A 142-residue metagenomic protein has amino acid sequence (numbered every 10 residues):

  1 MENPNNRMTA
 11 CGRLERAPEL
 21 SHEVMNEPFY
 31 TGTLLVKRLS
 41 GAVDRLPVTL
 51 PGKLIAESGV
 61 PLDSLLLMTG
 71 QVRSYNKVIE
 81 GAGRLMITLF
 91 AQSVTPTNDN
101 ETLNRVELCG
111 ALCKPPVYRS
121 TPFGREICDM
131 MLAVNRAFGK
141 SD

Functional and structural regions predicted by a protein language model:
M1-D142: Single-stranded nucleic acid-binding surfaces, predominantly the OB-fold ssDNA-binding core
